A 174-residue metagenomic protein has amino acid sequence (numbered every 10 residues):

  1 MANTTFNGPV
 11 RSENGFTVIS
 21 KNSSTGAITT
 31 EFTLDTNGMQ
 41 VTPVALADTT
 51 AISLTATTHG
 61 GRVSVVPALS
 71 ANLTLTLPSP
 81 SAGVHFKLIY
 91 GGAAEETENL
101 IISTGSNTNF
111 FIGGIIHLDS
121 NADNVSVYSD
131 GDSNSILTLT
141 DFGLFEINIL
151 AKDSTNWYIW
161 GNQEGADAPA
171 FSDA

Functional and structural regions predicted by a protein language model:
T4, L69-A71, G143: Residues that act as N-cap/strand-start positions at coil-to-secondary-structure junctions
T4-F6, V10-V44: Low-complexity, small-hydrophobic/phenylalanine-enriched stretches that adopt extended beta/coil conformations used
V10, T140-G143: Sequence/structural signature of small/polar-enriched beta-strand/turn repeats that build beta-strand-rich repeat
L34-D123, A151-A174: Exposed extracellular interaction/assembly regions and N-terminal maturation sites
Y128-T138: A conserved acidic, glycine/proline-rich C-terminal tail/linker
G143-A151: Extracellular disulfide-bonded cysteine-rich modules/repeats
